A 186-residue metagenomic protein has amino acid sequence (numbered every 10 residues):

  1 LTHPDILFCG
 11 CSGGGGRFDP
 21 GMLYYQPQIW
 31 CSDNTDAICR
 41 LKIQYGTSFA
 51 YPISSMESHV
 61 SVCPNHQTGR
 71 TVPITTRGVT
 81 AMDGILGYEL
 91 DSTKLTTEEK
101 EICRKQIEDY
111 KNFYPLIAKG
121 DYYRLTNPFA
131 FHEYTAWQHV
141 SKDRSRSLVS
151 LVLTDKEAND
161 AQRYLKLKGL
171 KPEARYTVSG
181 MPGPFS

Functional and structural regions predicted by a protein language model:
T2-T93: Glycan-recognition surfaces
G10-D19, E98-K100, Y123-F131: A glycine-rich phosphate-binding loop feature that marks nucleotide/adenosyl-phosphate handling sites
G10-S12, L90-S92, L151-L153, G169 (+1 more regions): Active-site proximal loops enriched in glycine and acidic residues that flank catalytic Cys/His/Asp and coordinate
H66-G69, D160-R163, S179-G180: Short conserved micro-motifs at the rims of enzyme active sites and ligand-binding pockets
T75-N127: Catalytic cores of secreted or luminal carbohydrate-active enzymes
I102, I117-G120, R124, R144-S147 (+2 more regions): Conserved structural scaffold segments of CAZyme catalytic domains across common CAZy folds
P128-P172: Carbohydrate-binding surface patches
K168-P184: Solvent-exposed beta-hairpin/edge-strand motifs
